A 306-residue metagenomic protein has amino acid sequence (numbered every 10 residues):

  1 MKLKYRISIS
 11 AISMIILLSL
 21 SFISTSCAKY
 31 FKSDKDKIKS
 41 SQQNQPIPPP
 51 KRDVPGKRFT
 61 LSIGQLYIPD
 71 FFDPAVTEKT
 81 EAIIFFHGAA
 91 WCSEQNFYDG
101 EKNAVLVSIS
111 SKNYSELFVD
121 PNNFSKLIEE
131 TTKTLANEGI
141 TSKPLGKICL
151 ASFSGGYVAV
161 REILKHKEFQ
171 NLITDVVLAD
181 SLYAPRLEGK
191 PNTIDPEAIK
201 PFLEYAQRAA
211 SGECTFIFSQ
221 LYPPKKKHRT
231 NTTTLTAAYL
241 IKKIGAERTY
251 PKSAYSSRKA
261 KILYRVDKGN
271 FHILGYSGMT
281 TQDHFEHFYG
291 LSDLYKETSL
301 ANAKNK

Functional and structural regions predicted by a protein language model:
K2-S13: Bacterial N-terminal signal peptides that target proteins for export
A11-S21: Bacterial N-terminal signal peptides
C27-A82, K259, K268, N302-K306: A domain-start/cap signature at the N-terminus of enzymes
T77-L135: Active-site machinery of serine-nucleophile hydrolases
S142-S154: Alpha/beta-hydrolase fold nucleophile elbow
S152-E162: Glycine-rich nucleophile elbow surrounding the catalytic serine of serine-hydrolase chemistry
Q170-Y183: A conserved short beta-strand
D180-D267, S277-M279: The feature captures the conserved acid-bearing segment of alpha/beta-hydrolase catalytic domains
